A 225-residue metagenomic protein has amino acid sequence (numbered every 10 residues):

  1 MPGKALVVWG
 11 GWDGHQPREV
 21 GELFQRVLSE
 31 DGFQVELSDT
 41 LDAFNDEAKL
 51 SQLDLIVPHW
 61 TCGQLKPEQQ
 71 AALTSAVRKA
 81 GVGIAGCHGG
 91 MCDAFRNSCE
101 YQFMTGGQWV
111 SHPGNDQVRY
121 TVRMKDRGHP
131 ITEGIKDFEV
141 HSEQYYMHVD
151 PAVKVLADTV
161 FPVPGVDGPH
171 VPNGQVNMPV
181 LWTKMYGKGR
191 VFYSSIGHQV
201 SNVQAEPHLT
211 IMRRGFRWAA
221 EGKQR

Functional and structural regions predicted by a protein language model:
M1-K4, E30, P164, P169-M178 (+1 more regions): Extracellular ligand-binding/catalytic regions of CAZymes and related secreted enzymes and adhesion modules
M1-L53, Q224: Aromatic-Pro/Gly-enriched surface loop or interdomain linker that acts as a lid/target-recognition segment
K4-G10, L50-F95, K188: Short alpha-beta junction capping motif
W12-G14, D42-A43, T61-L65, G90-A94 (+2 more regions): Solvent-exposed loop/turn segments at secondary-structure junctions within structured extracellular/periplasmic domains
S29, N115-G187: Catalytic beta-strand/loop cores that center a nucleophilic Ser/Cys/Thr and support acyl-enzyme chemistry
L37, I84-G86, Y193: Hydrophobic residues in well-ordered beta-strands that form the structural core
Q52-D54, T105, V153: Short, well-ordered alpha-helix to beta-strand connector turns
F95-V122, I131: Short, glycine-/small-residue-rich phosphate/pyrophosphate-handling segment
